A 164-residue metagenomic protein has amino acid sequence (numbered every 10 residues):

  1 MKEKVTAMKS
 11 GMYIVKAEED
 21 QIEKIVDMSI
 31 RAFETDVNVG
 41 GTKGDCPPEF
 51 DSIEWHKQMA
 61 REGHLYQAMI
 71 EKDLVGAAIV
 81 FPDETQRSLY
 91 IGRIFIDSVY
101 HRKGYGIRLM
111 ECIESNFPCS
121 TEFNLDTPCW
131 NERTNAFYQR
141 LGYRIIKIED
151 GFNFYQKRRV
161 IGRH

Functional and structural regions predicted by a protein language model:
M12-D27: A short beta-loop-alpha structural element at the N-terminal edge of CoA-dependent acyl/N-acetyltransferase catalytic
I30-W55: Conserved GNAT-fold acetyl-CoA-binding loop/helix
I53-Q67: A short helix-loop-beta-strand connector motif used in the catalytic cores of GNAT acetyltransferases and, in some
Q67, D73-P82, S88-Y90, F95: Conserved beta-strand in the GNAT
I94-H101, T127-P128: A short, internal acetyl-CoA/4′-phosphopantetheine-binding micro-motif in the GNAT/acyltransferase core
Y100, G104-C112: Conserved acetyl-CoA pyrophosphate-binding loop and the N-cap/start of the following alpha-helix in GNAT-like
I107-R108, C129-K147: Conserved active-site alpha-helix within GNAT-family acetyltransferase domains
M110, N116-C129: Conserved GNAT acetyl-CoA-binding A-motif
